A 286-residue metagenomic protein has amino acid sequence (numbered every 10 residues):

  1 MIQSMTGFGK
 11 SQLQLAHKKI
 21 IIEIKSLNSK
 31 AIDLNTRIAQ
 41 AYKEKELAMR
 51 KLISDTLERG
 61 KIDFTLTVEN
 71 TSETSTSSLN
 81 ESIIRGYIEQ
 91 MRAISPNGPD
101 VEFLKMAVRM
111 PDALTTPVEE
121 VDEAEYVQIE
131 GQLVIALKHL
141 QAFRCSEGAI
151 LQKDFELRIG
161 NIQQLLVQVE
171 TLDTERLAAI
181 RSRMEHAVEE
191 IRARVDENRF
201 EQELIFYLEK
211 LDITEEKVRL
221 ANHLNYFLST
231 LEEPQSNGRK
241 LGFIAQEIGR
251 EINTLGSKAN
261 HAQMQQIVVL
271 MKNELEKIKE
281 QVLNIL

Functional and structural regions predicted by a protein language model:
M1-L286: N-terminal intrinsically disordered, cationic/polar leader segments that include organellar targeting peptides
